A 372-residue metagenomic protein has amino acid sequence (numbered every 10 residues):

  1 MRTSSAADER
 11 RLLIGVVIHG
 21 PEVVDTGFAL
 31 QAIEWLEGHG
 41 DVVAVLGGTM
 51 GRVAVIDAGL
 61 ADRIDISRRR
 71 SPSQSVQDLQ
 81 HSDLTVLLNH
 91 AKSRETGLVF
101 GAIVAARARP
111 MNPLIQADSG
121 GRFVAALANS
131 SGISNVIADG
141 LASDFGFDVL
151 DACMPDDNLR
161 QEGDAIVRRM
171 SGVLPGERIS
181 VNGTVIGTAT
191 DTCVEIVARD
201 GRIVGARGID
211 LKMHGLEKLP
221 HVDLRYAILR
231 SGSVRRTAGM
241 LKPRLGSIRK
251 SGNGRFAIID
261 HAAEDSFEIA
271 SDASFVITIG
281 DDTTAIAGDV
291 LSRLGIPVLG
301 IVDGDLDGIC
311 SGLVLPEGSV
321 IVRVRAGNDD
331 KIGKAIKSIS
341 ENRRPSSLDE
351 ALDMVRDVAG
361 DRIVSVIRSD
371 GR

Functional and structural regions predicted by a protein language model:
R2-R372: Conserved mixed alpha/beta catalytic, RNA-binding, or beta-rich assembly cores of soluble enzyme, regulatory
